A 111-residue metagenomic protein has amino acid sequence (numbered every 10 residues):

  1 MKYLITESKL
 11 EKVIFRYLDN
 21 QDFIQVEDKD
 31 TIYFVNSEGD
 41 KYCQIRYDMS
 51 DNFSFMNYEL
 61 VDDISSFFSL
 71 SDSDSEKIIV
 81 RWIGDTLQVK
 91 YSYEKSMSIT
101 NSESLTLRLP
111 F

Functional and structural regions predicted by a protein language model:
M1-D19: Short acidic, low-complexity intrinsically disordered linear motifs used for protein-protein interactions
K2-T6, M97-F111: Short acidic DE-rich linear segments
Y17-I24, T86: Terminal leader/tail segments of proteins
Q21-E27, R46-Y47: Short, exposed beta-strand/loop patches in secreted or surface proteins that constitute
D28-Y33: Short, hydrophobic/aromatic-rich segments at coil-to-beta transitions
N36-L87, S98: Acidic, low-complexity, intrinsically disordered interaction modules
